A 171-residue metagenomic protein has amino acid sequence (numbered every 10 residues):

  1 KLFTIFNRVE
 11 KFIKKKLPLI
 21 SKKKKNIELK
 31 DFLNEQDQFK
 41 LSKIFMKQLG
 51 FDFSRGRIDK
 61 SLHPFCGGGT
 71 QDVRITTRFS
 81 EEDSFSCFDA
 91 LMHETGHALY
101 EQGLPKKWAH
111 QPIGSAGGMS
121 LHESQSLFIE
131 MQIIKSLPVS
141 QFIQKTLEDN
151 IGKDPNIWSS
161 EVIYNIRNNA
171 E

Functional and structural regions predicted by a protein language model:
K1-S84: Contiguous, non-catalytic segments that form substrate-binding/exosite surfaces or channel walls
F12-N26, P105-P112, I133-Q144: Inter-helical turn/loop segments and adjacent helix faces that build the functional surface of alpha-helical bundle
I27-E28, S61-P64, A116, I143-K153: A glycine-rich phosphate-binding loop feature that marks nucleotide/adenosyl-phosphate handling sites
N34, G67-Q71, F79-L91, G117-H122 (+3 more regions): Secondary-structure capping and boundary motifs in well-ordered enzyme cores
T76-E81, P105-G118: Short helix/strand-bridging catalytic loops that position acidic/His residues to coordinate divalent metals and engage
S86-K106, E123-L127: Active-site recognition of the HExxH zinc-binding catalytic motif
M119-I133: An active-site-proximal "capping" alpha-helix that borders the catalytic cofactor pocket
I133-E171: Long, amphipathic alpha-helical stalk/connector segments used for oligomerization, subunit docking, or mechanical
